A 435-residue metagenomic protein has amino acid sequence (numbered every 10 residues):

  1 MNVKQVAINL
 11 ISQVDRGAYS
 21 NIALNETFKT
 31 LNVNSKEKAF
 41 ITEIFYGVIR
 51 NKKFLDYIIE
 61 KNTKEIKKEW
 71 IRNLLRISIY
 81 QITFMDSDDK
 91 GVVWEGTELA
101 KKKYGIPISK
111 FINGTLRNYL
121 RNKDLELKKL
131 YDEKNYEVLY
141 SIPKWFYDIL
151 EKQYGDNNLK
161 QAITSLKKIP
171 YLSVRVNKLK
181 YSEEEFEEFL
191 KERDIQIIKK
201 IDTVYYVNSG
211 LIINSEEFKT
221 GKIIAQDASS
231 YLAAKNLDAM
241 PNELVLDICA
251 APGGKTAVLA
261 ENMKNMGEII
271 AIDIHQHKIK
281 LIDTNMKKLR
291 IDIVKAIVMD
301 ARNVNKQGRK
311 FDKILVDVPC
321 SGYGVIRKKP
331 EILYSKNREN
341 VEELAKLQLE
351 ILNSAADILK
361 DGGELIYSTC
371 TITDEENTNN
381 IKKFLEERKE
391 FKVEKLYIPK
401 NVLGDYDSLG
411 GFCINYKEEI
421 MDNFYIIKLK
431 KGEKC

Functional and structural regions predicted by a protein language model:
M1-C435: S-adenosylmethionine
